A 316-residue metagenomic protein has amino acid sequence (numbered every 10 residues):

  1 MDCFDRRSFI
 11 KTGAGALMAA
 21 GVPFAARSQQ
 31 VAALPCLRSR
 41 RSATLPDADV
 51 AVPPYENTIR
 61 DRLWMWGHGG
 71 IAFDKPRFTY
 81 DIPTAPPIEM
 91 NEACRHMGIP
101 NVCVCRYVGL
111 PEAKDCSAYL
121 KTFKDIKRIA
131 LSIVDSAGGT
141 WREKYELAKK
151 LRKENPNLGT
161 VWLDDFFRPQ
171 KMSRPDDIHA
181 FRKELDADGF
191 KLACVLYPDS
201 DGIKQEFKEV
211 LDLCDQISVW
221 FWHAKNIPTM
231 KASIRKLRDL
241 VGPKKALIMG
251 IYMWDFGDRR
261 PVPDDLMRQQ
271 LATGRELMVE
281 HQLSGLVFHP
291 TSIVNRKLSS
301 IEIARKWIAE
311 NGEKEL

Functional and structural regions predicted by a protein language model:
D2, S8-Q30: N-terminal export signals
R7-S8, R40: Compositionally biased, low-complexity segments enriched in small residues
Q30-C36: Cleaved targeting-peptide boundary
L37, S42-L316: Glycan-processing catalytic domains of CAZymes
